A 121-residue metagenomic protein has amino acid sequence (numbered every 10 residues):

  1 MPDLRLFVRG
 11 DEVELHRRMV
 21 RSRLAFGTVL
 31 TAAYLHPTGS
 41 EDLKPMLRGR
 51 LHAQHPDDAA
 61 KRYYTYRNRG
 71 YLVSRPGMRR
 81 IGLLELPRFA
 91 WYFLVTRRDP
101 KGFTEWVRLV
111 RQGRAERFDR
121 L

Functional and structural regions predicted by a protein language model:
M1: Conserved nucleotide-sugar donor-binding and metal-coordinating catalytic region shared by glycosyltransferases
L4-A32: A short, conserved alpha-helix in the catalytic core of glycosyltransferases
V13-E14, A60-R67, K101-T104, R108: A structural signal for well-ordered alpha-helical segments within the folded catalytic domains of diverse enzymes
S22, V29-A53: Active-site donor/metal-binding and catalytic loop motifs of nucleotide-sugar-dependent glycosylation enzymes
G49-Y63: A short acidic, glycine-rich active-site loop that binds or catalyzes chemistry on phosphate/adenosine moieties
K61-R79: Electropositive, surface-exposed helix/loop patches at the edges of structured domains that serve as adaptable
S74-L121: Non-catalytic, C-terminal membrane-associated alpha-helical segments of glycosyltransferases
